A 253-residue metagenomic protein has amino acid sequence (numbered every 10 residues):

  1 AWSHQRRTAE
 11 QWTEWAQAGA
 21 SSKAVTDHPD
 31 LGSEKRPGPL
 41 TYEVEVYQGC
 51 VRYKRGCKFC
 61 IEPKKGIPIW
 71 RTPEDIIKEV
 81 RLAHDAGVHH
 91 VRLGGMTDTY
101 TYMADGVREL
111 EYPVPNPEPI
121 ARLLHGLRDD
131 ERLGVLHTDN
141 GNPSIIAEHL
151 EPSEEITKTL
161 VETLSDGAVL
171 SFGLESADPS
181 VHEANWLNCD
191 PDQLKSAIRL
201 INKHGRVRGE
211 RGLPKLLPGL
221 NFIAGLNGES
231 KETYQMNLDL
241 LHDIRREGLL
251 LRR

Functional and structural regions predicted by a protein language model:
A1, G205-V207, L213, Q235-L238 (+1 more regions): Auxiliary Fe-S-binding modules of radical SAM enzymes
A1-R71: Acidic, low-complexity intrinsically disordered segments
G32-E34, G66-P73, T101-V114: Basic, glycine-/proline-tolerant helical and adjacent loop/strand elements that line or dock onto nucleic-acid
C50, I76, F172: Conserved, mostly hydrophobic/aromatic
I69-W70, N227, K231-E232: Active-site mouth loops of central-metabolism enzymes
R71-R81: Short cysteine/histidine-rich metal-coordination sites, predominantly Zn2+-binding motifs
R81-E229: Conserved SAM/AdoMet-binding glycine-rich loop
